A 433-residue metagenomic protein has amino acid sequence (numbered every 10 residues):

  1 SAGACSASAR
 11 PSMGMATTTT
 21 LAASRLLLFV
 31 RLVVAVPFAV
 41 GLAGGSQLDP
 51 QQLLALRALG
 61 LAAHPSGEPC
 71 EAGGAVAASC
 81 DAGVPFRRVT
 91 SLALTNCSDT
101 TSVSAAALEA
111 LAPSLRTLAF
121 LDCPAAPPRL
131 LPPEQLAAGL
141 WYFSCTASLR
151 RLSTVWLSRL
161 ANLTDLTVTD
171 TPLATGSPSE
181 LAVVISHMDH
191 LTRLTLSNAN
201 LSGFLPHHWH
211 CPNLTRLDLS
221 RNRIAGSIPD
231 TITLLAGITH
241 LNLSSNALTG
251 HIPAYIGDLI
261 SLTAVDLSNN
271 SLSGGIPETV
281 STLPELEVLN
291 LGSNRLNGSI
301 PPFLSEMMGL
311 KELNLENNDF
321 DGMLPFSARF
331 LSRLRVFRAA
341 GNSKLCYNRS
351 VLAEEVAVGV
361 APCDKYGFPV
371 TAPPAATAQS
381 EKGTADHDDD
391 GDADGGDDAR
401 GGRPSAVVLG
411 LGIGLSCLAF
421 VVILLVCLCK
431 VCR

Functional and structural regions predicted by a protein language model:
T20-A77: Surface-exposed cap/linker segments adjacent to membranes
A58-A106, N242, H251, D266-L267 (+2 more regions): LRR flanking "cap" motifs
V84-R151, V168-A174, S179, R193 (+1 more regions): LRR N-terminal entry segment and analogous cap-like coil->beta motifs
F86-R87, A110-L115, E134-L140, R159-L163 (+8 more regions): Leucine-rich repeat
A93, A119, S144, T167 (+8 more regions): Conserved positional slot within leucine-rich repeat
C97, C123, S148, T171 (+7 more regions): Consensus "Asn ladder" position of solenoid repeat domains
S102-E109, P127-E134, L152-S158, S177-I185 (+7 more regions): The feature encodes a structural signal of leucine-rich repeats
L235, T239, L259-A264, S268-N269 (+1 more regions): Membrane-proximal ectodomain caps of single-pass cell-surface receptors
